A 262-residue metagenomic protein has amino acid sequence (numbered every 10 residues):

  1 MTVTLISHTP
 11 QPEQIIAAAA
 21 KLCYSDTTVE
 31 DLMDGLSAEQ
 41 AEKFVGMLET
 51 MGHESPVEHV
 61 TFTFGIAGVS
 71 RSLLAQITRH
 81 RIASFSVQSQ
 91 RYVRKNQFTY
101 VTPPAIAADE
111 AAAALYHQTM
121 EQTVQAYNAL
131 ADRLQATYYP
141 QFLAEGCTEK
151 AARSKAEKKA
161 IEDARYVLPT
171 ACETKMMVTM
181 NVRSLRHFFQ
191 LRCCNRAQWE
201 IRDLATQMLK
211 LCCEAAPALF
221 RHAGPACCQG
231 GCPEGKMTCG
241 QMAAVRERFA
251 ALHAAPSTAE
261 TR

Functional and structural regions predicted by a protein language model:
M1-R262: Family-specific signature for flavin-dependent thymidylate synthase
